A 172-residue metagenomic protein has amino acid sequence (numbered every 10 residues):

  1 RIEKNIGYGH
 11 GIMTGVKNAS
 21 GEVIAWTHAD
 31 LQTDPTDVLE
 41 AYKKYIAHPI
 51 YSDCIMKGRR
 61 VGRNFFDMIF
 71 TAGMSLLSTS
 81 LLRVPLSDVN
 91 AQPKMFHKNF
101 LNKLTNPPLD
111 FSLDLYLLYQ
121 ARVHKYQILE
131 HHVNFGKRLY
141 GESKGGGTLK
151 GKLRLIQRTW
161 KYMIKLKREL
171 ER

Functional and structural regions predicted by a protein language model:
R1, R59, H132-N134: Residue-level recognition of beta-strand->loop/alpha-helix junctions
I2-K4, T27-A29, H131: Cofactor-binding loops of NAD(P)H-dependent oxidoreductases, dominated by short-chain dehydrogenase/reductases
K4-N18, V23-W26, P35-F111, R138-R154: Acceptor/aglycone-binding surface of glycosyltransferases and processive sugar-polymer synthases
N5, D30-Q32, P85-N90, K125-Y126 (+1 more regions): Short C-terminal domain-edge/linker segments immediately following a structured domain
G15, D30, H97, A121 (+1 more regions): Residue-level signature of catalytic and energy-coupling elements of molecular machines, predominantly ATP/GTP-dependent
T33, A91, M95-F96, L118-R122 (+1 more regions): Residue-level signal for alpha-helical context at structural boundaries
P107-R172: Hydrophobic helical membrane-anchoring modules
